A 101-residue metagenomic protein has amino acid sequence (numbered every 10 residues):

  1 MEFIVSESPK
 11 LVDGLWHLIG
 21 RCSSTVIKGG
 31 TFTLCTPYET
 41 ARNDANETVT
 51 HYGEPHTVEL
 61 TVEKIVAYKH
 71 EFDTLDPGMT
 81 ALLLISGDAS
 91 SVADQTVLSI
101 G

Functional and structural regions predicted by a protein language model:
M1-C22, T31-G101: Beta-strand/loop-dominated core regions that host nucleotide or nucleotide-derived cofactor-binding catalytic loops
I27-K28: Active-site-proximal betaalpha loop/short-helix elements that scaffold phosphoryl/nucleotidyl transfer chemistry
